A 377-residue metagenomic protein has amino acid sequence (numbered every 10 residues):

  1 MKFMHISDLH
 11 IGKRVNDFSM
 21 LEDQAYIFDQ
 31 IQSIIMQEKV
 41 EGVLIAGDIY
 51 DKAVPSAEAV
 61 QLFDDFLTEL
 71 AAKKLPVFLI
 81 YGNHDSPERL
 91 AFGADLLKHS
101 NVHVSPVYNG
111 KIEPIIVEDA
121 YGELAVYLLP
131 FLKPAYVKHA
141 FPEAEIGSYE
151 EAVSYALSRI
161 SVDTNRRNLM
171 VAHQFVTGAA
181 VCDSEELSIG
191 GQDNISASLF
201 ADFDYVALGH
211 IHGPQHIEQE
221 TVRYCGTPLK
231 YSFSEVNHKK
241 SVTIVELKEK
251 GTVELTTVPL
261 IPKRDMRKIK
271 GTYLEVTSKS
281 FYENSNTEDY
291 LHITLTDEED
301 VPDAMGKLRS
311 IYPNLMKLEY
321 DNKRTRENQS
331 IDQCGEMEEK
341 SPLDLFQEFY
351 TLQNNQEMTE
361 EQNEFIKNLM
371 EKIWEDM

Functional and structural regions predicted by a protein language model:
M1-T68, A72, N363-K372, D376: N-terminal active-site segment of His-dependent metallophosphoesterases
D8, F28, D48, F63 (+7 more regions): Divalent metal-coordination and catalytic microenvironments
I35-K39, D119-A120, V162-N165, S285-N286: Glycine-rich phosphate-binding loop signature in dinucleotide/nucleotide-binding domains
Q37, G42, L247-M377: Accessory, non-catalytic peripheral segments of nucleic-acid enzymes
E41-G47, L79-Y81, R167-V171: Short beta-strand segments at enzyme active-site cores
P55, H84-E218: His/Asp/Glu-rich metal-coordinating catalytic cores of metallo-dependent phosphodiesterases/hydrolases acting on
A72-V77, R166: A short helix->loop->beta-strand "cap" motif at the edges of active sites that frequently abuts
A197, D204-P262: A conserved active-site cap/scaffold subdomain adjacent to cofactor or substrate pockets
